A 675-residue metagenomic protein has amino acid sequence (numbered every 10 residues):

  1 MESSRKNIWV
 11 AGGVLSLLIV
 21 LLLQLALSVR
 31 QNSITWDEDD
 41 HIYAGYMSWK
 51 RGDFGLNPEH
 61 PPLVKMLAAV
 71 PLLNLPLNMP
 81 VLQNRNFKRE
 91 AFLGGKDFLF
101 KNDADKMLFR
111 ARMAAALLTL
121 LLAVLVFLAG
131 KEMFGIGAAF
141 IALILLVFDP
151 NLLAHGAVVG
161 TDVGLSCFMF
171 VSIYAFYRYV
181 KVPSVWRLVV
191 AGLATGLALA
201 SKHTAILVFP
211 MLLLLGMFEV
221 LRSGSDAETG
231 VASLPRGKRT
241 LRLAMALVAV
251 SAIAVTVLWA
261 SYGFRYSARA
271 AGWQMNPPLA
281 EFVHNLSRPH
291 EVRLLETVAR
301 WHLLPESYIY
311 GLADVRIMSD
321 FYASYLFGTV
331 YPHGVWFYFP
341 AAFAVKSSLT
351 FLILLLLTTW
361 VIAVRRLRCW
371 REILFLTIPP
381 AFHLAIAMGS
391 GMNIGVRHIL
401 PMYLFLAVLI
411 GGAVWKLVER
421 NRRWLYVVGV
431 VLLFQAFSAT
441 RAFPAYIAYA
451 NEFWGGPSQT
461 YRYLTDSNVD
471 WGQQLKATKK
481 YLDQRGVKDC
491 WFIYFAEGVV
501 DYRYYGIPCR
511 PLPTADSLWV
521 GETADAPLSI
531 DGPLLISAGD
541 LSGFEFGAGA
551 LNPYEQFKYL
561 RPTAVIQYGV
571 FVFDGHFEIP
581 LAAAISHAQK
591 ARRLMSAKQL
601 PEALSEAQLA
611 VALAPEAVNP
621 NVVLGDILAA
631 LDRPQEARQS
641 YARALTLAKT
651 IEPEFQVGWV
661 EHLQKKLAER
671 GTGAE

Functional and structural regions predicted by a protein language model:
V10, V81-G94, V126-F148, K181-V190 (+3 more regions): Transmembrane-helix signature of polytopic, membrane-embedded enzymes that assemble or transfer cell-envelope glycans
F54-A114, A271-H333: Interfacial juxtamembrane loops and adjacent helix segments that form the catalytic/substrate-binding surfaces
M113-M133, V171-A175, W360-V364: Transmembrane-helix motifs of polytopic, lipid-linked glycan transferases
V124-A129, G164-K181, L193-A194, F405-L409: Specific aromatic-rich, kink-prone transmembrane helix
A142-V147, Y174, T195, L199: Short helix- or helix-capping micro-motifs that position conserved polar/aromatic residues at function-defining sites
A175-S184, T195, V208-V255, S267 (+2 more regions): Perimembrane helix-loop-helix junctions
H290-L294, S319-A323, F327, P332 (+1 more regions): C-terminal luminal/periplasmic domains and tails of membrane-associated envelope-modifying transferases
A342, S347-W370: Hydrophobic, aromatic-rich transmembrane alpha-helices and their immediate juxtamembrane boundary segments
